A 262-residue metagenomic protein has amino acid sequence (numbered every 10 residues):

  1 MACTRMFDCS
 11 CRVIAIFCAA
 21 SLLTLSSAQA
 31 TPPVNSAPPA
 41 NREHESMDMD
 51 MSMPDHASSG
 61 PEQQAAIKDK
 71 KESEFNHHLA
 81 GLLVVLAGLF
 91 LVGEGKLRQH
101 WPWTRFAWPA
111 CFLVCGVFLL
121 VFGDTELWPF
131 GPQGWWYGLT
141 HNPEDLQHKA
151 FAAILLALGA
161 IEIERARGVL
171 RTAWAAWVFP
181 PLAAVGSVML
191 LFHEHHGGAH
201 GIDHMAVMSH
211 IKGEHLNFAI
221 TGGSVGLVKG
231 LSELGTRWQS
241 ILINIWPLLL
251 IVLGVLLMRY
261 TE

Functional and structural regions predicted by a protein language model:
M1-A30: Hydrophobic secretory-pathway targeting helix
V34-E74, T125-E144, H195-I211, E262: Membrane-interface interhelical loops and short amphipathic "cap" helices that link adjacent transmembrane segments
S73-L82: An N-terminus-focused feature that recognizes amino-terminal "leader" regions
G81-L91, Q147-I163, N217-G230: Hydrophobic cores of alpha-helical transmembrane segments in multi-pass inner/ER membrane proteins, independent
Q99-L113, R171-P181, T236-P247: Membrane-interfacial loop-to-transmembrane alpha-helix junctions, especially the N-terminal start
C115-I163, L191-G198: Membrane-interface helix-loop-helix modules in multi-pass inner-membrane proteins
V188-W238: Intrinsically disordered, low-complexity segments enriched in Gly and acidic/Ser/Thr residues that form flexible
L256-E262: Juxtamembrane boundary at the C-terminal end of a transmembrane helix
